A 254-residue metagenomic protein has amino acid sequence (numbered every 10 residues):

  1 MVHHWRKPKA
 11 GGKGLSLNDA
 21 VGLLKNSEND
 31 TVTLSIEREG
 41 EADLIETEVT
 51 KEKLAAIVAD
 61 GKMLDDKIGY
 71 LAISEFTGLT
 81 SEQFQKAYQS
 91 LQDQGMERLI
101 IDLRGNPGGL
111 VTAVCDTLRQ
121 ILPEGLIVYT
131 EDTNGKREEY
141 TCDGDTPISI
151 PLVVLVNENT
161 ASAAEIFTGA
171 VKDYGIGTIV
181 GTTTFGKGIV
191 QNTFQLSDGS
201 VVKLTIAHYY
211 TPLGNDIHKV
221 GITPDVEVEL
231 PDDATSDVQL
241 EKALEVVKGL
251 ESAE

Functional and structural regions predicted by a protein language model:
M1, R6-K13, N18-K187, Q191-F194: Cleft-lining beta-strand/loop regions that shape enzyme active-site pockets
L196-D198, K203-A207: Short acidic, Pro/Gly- and aromatic-enriched capping/linker segments at domain boundaries
T211: Short, acidic, Ser/Thr-enriched surface-loop or helix-capping motifs
I217, Q239-E254: Conserved functional hotspot residues or short segments at active or partner-binding sites across diverse domains
P224-Q239: Short, surface-exposed, low-complexity cationic segments
